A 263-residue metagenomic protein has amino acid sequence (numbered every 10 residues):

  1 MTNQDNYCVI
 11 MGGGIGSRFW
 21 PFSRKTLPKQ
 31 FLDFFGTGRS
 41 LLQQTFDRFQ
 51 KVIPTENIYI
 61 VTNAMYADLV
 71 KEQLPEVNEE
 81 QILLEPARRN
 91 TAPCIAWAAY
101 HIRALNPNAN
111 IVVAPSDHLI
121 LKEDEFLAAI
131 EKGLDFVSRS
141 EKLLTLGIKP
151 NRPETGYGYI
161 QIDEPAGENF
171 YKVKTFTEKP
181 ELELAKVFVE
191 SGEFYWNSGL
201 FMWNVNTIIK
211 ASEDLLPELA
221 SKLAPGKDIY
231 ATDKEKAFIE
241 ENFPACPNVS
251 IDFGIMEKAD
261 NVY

Functional and structural regions predicted by a protein language model:
M1-I10, R18-K25, G36-P115, L121-E131: Conserved N-terminal catalytic core of the sugar/cofactor nucleotidyltransferase
Q4-N6, T55-E56, N78-E79, N106-A109 (+5 more regions): Short coil/turn connectors at secondary-structure junctions
I10-G12, V61, V112-P115, T145-K149 (+2 more regions): Short beta-strand segments
L119-E123, R152-Y157, L184-A185, I209-K210: Short, well-ordered, mixed-charge alpha-helical segments that flank or form enzyme active sites
K122-E154: Conserved donor-nucleotide/metal-binding helix-loop-beta segment in metal-dependent transferases, i.e., the alpha-helix
Y159-Y263: Catalytic core of tubulin tyrosine ligase-like
